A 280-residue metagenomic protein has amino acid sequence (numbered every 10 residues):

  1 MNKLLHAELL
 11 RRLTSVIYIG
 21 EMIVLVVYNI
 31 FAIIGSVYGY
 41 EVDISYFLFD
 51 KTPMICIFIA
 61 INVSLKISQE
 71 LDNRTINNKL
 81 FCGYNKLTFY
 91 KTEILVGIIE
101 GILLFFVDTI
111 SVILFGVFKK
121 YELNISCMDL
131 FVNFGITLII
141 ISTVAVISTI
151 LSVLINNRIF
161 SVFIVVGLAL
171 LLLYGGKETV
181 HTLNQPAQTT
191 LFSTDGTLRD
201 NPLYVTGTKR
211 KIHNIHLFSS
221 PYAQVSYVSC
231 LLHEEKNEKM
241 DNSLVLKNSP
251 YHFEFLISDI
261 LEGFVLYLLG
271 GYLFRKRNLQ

Functional and structural regions predicted by a protein language model:
M1-M22: Aromatic- and glycine-rich beta-strand/loop motifs that create alpha-glucan
R11, L25-S68, K91-V165, L173 (+4 more regions): Secretory targeting signals
Y18-E21, K79, F89, F160-V162 (+1 more regions): Alpha-helical transmembrane segments and their helix-entry boundary regions
E21-M22, T208, Q224-Q280: Alpha-helical transmembrane segments of multi-pass membrane transporters/translocases
V63-C82: Transmembrane helix boundary and interhelical loop/hinge segments in multi-pass membrane proteins
N85-K86: Short coil/turn motifs that cap or connect alpha-helices
